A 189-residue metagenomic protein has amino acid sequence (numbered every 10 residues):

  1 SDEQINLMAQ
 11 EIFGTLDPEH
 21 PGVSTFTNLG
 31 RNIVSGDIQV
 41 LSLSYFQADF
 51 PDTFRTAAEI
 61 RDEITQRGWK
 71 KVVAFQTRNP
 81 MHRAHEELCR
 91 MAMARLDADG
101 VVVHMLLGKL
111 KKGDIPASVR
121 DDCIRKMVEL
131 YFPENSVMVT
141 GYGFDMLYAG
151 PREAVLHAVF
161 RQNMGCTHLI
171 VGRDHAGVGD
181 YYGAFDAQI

Functional and structural regions predicted by a protein language model:
S1-I189: Active-site cores that bind ATP or allylic diphosphates and position pyrophosphate for catalysis
